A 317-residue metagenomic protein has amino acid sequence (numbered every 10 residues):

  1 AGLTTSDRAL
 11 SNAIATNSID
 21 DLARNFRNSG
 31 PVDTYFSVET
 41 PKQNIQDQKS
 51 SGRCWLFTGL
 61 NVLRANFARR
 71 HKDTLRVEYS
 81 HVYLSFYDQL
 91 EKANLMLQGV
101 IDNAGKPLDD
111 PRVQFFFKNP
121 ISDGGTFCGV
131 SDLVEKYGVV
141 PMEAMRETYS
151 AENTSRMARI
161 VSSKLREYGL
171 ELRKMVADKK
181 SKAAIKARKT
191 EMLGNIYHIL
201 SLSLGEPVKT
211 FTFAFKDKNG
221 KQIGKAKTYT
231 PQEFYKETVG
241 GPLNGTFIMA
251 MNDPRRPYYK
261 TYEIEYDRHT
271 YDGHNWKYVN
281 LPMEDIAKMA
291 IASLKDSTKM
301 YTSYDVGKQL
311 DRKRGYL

Functional and structural regions predicted by a protein language model:
A1-K49, L56-L317: Structured alpha-helical subdomains that flank or immediately precede key functional sites
